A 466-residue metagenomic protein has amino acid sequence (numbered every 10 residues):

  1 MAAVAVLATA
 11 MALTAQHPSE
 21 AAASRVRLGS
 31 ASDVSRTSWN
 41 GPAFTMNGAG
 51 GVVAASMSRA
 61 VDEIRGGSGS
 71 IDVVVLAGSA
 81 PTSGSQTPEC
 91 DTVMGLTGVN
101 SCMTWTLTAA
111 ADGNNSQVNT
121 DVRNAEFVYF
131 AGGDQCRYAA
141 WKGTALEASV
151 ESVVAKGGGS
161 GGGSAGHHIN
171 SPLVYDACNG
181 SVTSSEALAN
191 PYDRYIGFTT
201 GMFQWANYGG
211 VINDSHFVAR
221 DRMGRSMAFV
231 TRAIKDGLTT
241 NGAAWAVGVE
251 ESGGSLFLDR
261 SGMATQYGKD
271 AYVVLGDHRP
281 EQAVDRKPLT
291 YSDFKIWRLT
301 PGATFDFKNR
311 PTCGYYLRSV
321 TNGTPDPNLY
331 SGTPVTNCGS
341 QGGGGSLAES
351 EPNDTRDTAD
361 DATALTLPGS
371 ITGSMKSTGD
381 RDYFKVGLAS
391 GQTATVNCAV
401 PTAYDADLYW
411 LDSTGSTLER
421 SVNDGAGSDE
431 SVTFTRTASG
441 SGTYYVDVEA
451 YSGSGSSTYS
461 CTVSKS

Functional and structural regions predicted by a protein language model:
M1-A21: Secretory targeting and sorting signals
A22-G69, A80-T87, G95-G98, V182-G343: C-terminal and late-domain segments of enzyme folds
V122-R123: A short, aliphatic-rich alpha-helical micro-motif
A131-G132, V154-V174: Catalytic nucleophile loop
Q135-T144: Glycine/threonine-rich flexible loop motifs
A145-G157: Catalytic-core regions built around general acid/base machinery
G343-P368: Predominantly extracellular/luminal regions of secreted and cell-surface proteins, especially disulfide-bonded
I371-S466: Acidic, Ser/Thr/Pro-rich low-complexity intrinsically disordered segments
